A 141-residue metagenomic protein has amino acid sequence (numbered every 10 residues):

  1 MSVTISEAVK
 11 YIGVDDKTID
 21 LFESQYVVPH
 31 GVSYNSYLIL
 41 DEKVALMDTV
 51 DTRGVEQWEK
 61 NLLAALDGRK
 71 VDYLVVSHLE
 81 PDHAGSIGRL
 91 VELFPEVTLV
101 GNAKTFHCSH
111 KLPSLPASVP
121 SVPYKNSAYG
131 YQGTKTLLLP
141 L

Functional and structural regions predicted by a protein language model:
V3-E7, V100-L141: Metallo-beta-lactamase
V3-L62: Conserved beta-strand hairpin/beta-sheet module of binuclear metal-dependent hydrolase folds, prominently
I19, L79-A84, F106-S109: Active-site environment of divalent metal-dependent phosphoester hydrolases
K43, R69, T134: Nucleotide donor/acceptor-binding cores
A45-D48, D72-V76, L137-L138: Short catalytic-loop micro-motif centered on adjacent basic/acidic residues
R53-V100: Active-site metal-binding motif and surrounding structural segment of the metallo-beta-lactamase
